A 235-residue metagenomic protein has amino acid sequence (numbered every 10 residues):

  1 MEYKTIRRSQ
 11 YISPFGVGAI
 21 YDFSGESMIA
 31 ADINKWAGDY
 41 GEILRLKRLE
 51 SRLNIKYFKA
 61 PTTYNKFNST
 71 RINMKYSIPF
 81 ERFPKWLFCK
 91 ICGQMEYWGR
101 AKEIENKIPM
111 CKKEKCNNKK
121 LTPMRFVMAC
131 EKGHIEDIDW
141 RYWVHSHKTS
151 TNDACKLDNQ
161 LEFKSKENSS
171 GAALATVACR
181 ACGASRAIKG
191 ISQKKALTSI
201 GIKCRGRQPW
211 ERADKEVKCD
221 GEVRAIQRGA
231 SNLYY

Functional and structural regions predicted by a protein language model:
M1-Y235: Extended, Lys/Arg-rich, non-catalytic nucleic-acid recognition/anchoring regions of very large nucleic-acid-interacting
